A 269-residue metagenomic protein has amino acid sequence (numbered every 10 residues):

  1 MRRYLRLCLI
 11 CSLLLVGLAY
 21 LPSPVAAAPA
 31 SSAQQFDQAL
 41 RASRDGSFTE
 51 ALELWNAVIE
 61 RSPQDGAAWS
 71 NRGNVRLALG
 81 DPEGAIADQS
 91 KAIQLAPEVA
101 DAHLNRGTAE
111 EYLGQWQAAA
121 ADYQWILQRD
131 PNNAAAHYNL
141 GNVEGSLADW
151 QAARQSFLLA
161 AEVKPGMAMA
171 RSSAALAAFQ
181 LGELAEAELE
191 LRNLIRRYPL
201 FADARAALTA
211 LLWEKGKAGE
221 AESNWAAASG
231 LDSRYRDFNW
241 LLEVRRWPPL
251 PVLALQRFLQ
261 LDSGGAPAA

Functional and structural regions predicted by a protein language model:
S31-S32, N224-A269: Terminal, low-structured helical/coil segments at or just beyond the last alpha-helical repeat
S32, G66-A67, A100-D101, A134-A135 (+3 more regions): Helix-start (N-cap) detector for alpha-helical repeat units in TPR-like alpha-solenoids, especially tetratricopeptide
R44-D45, A78-L79, Y112-L113, R129 (+3 more regions): Register position in tetratricopeptide repeats
R61, L95, R129, V163 (+2 more regions): Structural marker of alpha-solenoid helical repeat scaffolds
R192-R196, A202, A206-R236: TPR/TPR-like (Sel1-like) alpha-helical repeat modules
